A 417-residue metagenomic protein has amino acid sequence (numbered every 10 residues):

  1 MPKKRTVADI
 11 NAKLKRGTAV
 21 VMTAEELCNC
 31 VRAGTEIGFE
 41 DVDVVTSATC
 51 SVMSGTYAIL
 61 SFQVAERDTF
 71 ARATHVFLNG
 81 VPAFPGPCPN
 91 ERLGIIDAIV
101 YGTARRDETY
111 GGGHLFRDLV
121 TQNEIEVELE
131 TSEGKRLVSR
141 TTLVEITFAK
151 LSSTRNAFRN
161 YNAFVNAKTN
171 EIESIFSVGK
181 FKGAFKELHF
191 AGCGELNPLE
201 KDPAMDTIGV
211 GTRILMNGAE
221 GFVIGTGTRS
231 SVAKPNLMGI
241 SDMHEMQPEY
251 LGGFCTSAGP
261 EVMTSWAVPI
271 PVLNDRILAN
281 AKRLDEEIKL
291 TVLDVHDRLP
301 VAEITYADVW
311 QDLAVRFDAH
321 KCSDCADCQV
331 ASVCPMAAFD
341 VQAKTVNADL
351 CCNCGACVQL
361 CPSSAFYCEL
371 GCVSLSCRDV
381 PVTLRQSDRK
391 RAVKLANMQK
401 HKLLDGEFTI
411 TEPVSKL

Functional and structural regions predicted by a protein language model:
V7-R32: Alpha/propeptide regions of enzymes that mature by internal proteolysis
E26-A65: Translation machinery proteins
G55-N160: A generic, well-ordered mixed alpha/beta core segment in the N-terminal half of proteins
Y161-E303: Terminal interaction modules at protein C-ends
L237, Q247-A337, R389-L417: Ferredoxin-type iron-sulfur electron-transfer modules and their immediate structural context
A319, V346-A348: C-terminal functional modules
D327-T345, A356-V373: Iron-sulfur cluster-binding cysteine motifs and their immediate structural context in ferredoxin-like electron-transfer
C352-L417: Long, charge-rich boundary regions
